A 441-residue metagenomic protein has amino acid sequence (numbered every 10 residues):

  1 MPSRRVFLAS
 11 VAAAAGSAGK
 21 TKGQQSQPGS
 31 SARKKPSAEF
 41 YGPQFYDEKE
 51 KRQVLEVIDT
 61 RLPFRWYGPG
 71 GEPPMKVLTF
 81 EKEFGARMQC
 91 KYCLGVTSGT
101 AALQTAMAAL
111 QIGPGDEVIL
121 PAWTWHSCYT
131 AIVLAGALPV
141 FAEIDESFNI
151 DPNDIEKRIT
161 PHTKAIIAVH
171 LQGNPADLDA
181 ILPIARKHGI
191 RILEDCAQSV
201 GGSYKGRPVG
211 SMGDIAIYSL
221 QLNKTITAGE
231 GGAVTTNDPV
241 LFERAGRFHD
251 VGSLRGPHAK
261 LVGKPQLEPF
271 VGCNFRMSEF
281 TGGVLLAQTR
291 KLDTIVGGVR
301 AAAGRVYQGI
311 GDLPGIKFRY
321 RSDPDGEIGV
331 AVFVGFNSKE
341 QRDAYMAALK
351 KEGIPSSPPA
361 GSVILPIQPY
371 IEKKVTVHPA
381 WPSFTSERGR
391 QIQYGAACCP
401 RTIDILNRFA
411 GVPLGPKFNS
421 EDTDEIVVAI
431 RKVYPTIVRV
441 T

Functional and structural regions predicted by a protein language model:
M1-A14: N-terminal secretory signal peptides and thylakoid transit peptides that target proteins across membranes
G19-R65, K76, A86: C-terminal segment of N-terminal export signals and the immediately downstream linker at the start of the mature
L62-G70, M75-E117, A131, F141 (+1 more regions): Phosphate-binding glycine-rich loop
A108-C196, S203: PLP-dependent aminotransferase-like
S199-K205, V209-A331: Active-site region of PLP-dependent enzymes
S253-G263, R305-I310, M346-F409, V440-T441: Conserved PLP cofactor-binding pocket of PLP-dependent enzymes
Y320-D323, I328-K339, S356-T376, N407-E421: Conserved PLP-binding active-site segment of the aspartate aminotransferase-like
